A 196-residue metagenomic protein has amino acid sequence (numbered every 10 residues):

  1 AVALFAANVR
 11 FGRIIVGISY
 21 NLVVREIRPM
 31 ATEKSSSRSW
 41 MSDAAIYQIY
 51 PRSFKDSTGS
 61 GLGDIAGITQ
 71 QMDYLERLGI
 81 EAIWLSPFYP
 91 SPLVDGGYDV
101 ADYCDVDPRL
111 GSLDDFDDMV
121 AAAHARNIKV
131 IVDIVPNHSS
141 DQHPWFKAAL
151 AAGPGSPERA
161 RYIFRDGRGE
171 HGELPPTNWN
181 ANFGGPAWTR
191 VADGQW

Functional and structural regions predicted by a protein language model:
A1-V2, E26: Short linear segments in intrinsically disordered or otherwise low-structure-confidence regions
N8-I15, A152: Juxtamembrane/membrane-water interface recognition
I14-P29: Short, Lys/Arg-enriched N-terminal segments with co-localized hydrophobic residues within the first ~10-30 amino acids
A31-W196: Acidic/aromatic-lined carbohydrate-recognition and catalytic surfaces of CAZymes acting on diverse glycans
